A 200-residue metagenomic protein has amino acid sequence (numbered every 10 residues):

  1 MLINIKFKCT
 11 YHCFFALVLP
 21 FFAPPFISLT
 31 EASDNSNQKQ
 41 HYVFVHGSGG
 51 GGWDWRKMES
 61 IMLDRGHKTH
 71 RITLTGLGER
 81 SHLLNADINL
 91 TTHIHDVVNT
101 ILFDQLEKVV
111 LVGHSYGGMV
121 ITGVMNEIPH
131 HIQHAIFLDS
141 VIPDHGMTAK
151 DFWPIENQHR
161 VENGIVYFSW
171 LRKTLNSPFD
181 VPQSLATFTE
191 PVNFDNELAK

Functional and structural regions predicted by a protein language model:
H12-P25: Bacterial N-terminal signal peptides
G47-G51, S115-Y116: Active-site glycine-rich loops that stabilize anionic/oxyanionic intermediates across multiple enzyme folds
G49-K57, T69: Serine-hydrolase catalytic-loop signature spanning alpha/beta hydrolases and amidase-signature enzymes
K68, G76-V110, N126-E127, A149-I155: Active-site loop/oxyanion-hole signature of alpha/beta-hydrolase fold enzymes
T73, V110, Q133-I136: Residue in the alpha/beta-hydrolase core beta-strand immediately N-terminal to the catalytic nucleophile
T73-G78, V141: Short beta-to-alpha linker loops that shape the active-site pocket of alpha/beta-hydrolase fold enzymes
V112-G113, G117, I121: Gly/Ala-rich beta-loop-alpha elbow adjacent to hydrolase catalytic centers
N126, H131-I132, I136-W170, T187-F188 (+1 more regions): Flexible "cap/lid" loop of the alpha/beta hydrolase fold
